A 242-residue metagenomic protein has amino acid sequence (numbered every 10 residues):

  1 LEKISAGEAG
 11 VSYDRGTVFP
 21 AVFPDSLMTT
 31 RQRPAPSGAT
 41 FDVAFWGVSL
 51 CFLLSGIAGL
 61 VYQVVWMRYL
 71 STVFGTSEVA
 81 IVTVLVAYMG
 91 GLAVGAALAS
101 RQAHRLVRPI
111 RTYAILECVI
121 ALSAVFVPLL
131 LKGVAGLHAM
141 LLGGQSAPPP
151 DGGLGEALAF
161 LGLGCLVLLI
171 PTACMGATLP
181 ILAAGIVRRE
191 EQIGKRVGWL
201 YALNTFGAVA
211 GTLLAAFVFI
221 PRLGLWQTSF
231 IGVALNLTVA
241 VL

Functional and structural regions predicted by a protein language model:
I4-S5, Y13-L242: Alpha-helical transmembrane segments of multi-pass membrane proteins
